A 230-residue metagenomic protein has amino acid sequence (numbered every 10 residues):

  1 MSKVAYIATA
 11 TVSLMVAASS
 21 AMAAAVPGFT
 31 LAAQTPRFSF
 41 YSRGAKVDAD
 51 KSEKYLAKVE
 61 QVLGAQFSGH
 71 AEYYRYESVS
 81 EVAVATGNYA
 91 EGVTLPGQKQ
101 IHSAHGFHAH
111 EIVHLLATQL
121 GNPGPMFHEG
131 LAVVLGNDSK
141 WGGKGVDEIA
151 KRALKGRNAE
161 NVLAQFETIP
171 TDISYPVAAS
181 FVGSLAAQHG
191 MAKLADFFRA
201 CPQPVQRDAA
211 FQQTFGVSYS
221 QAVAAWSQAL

Functional and structural regions predicted by a protein language model:
M1-A5: Positively charged n-region of N-terminal signal peptides that target proteins for export
A8-A17: Bacterial N-terminal signal peptides
A17-S20, T35: Short linear Ser/Thr-Pro motifs
A21-A25: Boundary at the C-terminal end of the N-terminal hydrophobic targeting segment
V26-G124, Q206-A210: Juxtacatalytic substrate-recognition/specificity segment
A85-Y89, T94, Q98-S103, Q119-L230: Acidic/His/Gly-enriched intrinsically disordered linker/tail segments that often contain short helix/coil "MoRF-like"
